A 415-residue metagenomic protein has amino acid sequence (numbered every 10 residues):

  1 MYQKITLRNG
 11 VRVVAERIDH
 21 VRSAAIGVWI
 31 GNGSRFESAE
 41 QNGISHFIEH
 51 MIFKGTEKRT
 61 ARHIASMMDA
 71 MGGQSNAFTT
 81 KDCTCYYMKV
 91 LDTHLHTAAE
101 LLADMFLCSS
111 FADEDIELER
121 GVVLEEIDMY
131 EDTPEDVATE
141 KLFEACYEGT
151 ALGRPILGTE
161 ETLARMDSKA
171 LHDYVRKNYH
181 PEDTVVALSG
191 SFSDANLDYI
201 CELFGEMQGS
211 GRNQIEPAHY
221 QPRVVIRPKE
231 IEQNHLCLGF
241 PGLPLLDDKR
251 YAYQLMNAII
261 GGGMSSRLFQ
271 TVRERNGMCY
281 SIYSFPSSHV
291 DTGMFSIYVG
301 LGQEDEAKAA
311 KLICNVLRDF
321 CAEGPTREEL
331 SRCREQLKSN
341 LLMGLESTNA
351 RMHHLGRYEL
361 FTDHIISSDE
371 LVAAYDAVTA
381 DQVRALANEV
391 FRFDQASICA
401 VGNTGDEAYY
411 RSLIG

Functional and structural regions predicted by a protein language model:
M1-R22: N- or domain-start disorder-to-order transition segments that initiate the globular core
T6, R17, H63-I215, I226-R227 (+4 more regions): Charge-rich, well-structured scaffold segments of protease-associated domains
V13, R22-S23, F36-E37, A408: Short N-terminal binding/cap micro-motifs at the start of the first secondary-structure element
A25-K89, G262-M278: M16/MPP (pitrilysin/insulinase) zinc-metallopeptidase core fold and M16-derived inactive scaffolds
A39, K58, D194, P217-A218 (+1 more regions): Double-stranded RNA-binding/processing signature
P222-R223: Flexible, small-/acidic-enriched active-site or ligand-binding loops
G242-L268: A conserved active-site cap/scaffold subdomain adjacent to cofactor or substrate pockets
